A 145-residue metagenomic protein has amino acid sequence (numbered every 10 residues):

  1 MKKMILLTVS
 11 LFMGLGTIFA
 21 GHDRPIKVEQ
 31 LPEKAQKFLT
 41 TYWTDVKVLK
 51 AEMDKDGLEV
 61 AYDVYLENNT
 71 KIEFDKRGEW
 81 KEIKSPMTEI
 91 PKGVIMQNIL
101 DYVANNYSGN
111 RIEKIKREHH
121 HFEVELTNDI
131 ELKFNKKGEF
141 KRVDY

Functional and structural regions predicted by a protein language model:
M1-D23, L39: Bacterial Sec-dependent N-terminal signal peptides
G21-Y145: Interaction-mediating elements
